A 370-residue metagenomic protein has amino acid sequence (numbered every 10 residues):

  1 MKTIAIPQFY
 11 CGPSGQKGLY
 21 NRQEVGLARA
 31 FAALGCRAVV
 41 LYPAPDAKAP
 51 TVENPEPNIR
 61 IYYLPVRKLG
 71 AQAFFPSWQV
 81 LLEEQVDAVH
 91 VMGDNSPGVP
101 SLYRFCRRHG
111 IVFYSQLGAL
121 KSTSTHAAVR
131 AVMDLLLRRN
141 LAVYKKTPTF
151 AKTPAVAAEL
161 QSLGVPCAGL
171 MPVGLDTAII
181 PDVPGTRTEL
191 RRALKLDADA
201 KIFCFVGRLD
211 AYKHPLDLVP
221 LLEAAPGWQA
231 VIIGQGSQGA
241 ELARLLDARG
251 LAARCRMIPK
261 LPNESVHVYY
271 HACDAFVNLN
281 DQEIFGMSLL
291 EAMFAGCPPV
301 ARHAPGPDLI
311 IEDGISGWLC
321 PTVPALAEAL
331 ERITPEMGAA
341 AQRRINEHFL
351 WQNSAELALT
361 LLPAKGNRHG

Functional and structural regions predicted by a protein language model:
M1-K48, E53, P57, E223: N-terminal subdomain of nucleotide-sugar transferases
L19, K121-A142: Nucleotide-sugar donor phosphate/pyrophosphate-binding loop at the beta->alpha transition of glycosyltransferases
R130, L137-T186: Donor nucleotide-sugar binding/catalytic pocket of nucleotide-sugar-dependent glycosyltransferases
D197-K213, V219-L222: Conserved donor-binding/catalytic core segment of Leloir-type glycosyltransferases
K260-L261, V268-C273: Short alpha-helical donor nucleotide-sugar binding micro-motif in glycosyltransferases
D281: Aromatic "clamp/platform" in nucleotide-sugar-dependent glycosyltransferases that forms part of the donor/acceptor
P298-A301: Short hydrophobic beta-strand element within catalytic cores of glycosyltransferases and related nucleotide-activated
E312-P324, L330-T334: Conserved acidic donor-binding segment of nucleotide-sugar-dependent glycosyltransferases
